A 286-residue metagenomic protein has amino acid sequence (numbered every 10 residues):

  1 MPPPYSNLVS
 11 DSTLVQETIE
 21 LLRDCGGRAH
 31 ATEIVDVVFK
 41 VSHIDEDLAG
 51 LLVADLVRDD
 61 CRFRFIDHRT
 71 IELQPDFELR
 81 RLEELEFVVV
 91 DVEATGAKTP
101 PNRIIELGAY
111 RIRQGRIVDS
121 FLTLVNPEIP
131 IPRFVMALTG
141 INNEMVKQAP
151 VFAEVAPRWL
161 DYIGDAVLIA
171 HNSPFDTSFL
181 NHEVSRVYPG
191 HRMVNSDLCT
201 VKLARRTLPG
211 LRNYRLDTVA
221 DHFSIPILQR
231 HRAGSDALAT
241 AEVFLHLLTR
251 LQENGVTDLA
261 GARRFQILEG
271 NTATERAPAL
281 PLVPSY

Functional and structural regions predicted by a protein language model:
M1-L85: N-terminal accessory regions of nucleic-acid-interacting proteins
S10-E17, G26-A29, K40-H43, D59-D60 (+2 more regions): Acidic two-metal-ion nuclease catalytic site recognized across multiple nuclease folds, prominently DnaQ/RNase D-T
L73-D76, E83-S185, H191-V194, P209-I227 (+1 more regions): Conserved non-catalytic scaffold segment of RNase H-like nuclease domains
A94-G96, K202, A239: Short, glycine/acidic-enriched loop or turn micro-motifs at the edges of active sites
V167-V187, R206, L211-L282: Acidic, Mg2+-coordinating catalytic module of metal-dependent nucleases/exonucleases that use a two-metal-ion mechanism
R192-A204: Conserved beta-strand -> loop -> alpha-helix junction used to position metal-binding or nucleic-acid-contacting
